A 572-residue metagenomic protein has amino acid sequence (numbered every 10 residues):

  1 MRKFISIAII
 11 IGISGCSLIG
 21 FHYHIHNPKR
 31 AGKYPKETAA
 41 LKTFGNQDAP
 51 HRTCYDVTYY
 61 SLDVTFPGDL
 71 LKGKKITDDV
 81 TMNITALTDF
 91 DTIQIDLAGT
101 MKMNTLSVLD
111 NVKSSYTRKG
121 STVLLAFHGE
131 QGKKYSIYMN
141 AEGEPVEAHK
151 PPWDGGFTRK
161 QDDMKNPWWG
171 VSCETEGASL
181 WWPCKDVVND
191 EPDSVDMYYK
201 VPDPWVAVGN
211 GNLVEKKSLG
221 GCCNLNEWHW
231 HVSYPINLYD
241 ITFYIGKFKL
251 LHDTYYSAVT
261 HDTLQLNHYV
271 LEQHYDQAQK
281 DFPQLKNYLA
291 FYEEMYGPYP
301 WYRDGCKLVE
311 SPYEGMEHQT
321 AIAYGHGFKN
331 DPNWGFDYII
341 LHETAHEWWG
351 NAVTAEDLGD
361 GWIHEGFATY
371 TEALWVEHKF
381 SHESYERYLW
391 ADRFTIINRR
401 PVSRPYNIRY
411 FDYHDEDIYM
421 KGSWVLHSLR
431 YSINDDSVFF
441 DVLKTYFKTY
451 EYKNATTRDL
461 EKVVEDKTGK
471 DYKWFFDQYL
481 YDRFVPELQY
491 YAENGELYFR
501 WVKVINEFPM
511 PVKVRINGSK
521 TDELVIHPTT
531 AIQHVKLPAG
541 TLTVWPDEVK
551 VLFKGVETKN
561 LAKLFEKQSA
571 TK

Functional and structural regions predicted by a protein language model:
C16-T77, K160-P167, V187, K473: N-terminal, polar/Ser/Thr-rich
N27, A31, A98-K160, H534-P538: A surface-exposed beta-strand-loop module
Y34-E37, L41, G45-H51, Q131 (+4 more regions): Glycine/proline-rich low-complexity spacer/linker segments in large multi-domain proteins
D78, C173-E174, K185-L341: Hydrophobic helix-coil surface modules that form long, contiguous segments used for peptide/substrate interaction
K102-V108, Y472-K473, E493-E548: Beta-strand-rich binding/interaction modules
C173, K286, A323-E386, L443: Zinc-dependent metallopeptidase catalytic helix centered on the HExxH motif and its immediate flanking segment
E365-V425, Y450: Acidic/His/Gly-enriched intrinsically disordered linker/tail segments that often contain short helix/coil "MoRF-like"
D415-L497: Amphipathic alpha-helical substructures
